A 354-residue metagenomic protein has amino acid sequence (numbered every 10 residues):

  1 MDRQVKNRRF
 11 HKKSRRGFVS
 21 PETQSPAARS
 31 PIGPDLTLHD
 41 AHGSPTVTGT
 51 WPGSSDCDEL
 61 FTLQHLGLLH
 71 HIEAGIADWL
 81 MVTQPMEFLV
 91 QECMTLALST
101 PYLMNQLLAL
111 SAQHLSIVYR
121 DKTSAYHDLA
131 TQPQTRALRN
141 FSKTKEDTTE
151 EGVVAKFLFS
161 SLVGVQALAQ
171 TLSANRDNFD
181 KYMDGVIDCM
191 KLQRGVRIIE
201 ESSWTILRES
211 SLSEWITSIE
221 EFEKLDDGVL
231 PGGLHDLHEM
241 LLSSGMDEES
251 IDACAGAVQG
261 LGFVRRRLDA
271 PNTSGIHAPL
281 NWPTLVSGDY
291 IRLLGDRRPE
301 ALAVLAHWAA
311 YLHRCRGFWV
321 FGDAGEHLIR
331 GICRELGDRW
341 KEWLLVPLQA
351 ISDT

Functional and structural regions predicted by a protein language model:
M1-V47, C57: N-terminal zinc-finger DNA-binding module, primarily the fungal Zn(2)-Cys(6)
P52, D56, V82, L98 (+2 more regions): Short, surface-exposed structural microsegments at secondary-structure boundaries
L63-A77, L96-Y119, Q132-R136, T148-L172 (+2 more regions): Amphipathic alpha-helical regulatory regions
F88-L89, P133-E146, P279-L294: Short amphipathic alpha-helical segments and their helix-coil junctions
Y119-H127, D147-E150, F179: Short, surface-exposed loop/turn segments at secondary-structure junctions
H127-K143, V165-R208: Structured all-alpha helical bundle cores of eukaryotic regulatory proteins
M183-T354: C-terminal effector modules of eukaryotic transcription factors
